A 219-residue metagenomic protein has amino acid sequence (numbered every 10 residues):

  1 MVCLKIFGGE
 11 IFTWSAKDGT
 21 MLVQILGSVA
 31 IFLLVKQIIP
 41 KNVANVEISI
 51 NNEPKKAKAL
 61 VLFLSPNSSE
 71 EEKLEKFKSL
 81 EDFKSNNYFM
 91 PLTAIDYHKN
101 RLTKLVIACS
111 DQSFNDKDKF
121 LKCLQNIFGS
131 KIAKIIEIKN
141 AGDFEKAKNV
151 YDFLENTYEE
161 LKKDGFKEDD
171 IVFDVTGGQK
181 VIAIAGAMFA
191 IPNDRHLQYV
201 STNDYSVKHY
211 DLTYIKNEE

Functional and structural regions predicted by a protein language model:
M1-D170, V181-E219: Long, low-complexity, Lys/Arg-enriched
F173: Conformationally flexible catalytic loops at phosphate/diphosphate-handling active centers
G178: Conserved TIR/SEFIR loop-to-helix hotspot centered on a Trp-containing motif with a nearby acidic residue
